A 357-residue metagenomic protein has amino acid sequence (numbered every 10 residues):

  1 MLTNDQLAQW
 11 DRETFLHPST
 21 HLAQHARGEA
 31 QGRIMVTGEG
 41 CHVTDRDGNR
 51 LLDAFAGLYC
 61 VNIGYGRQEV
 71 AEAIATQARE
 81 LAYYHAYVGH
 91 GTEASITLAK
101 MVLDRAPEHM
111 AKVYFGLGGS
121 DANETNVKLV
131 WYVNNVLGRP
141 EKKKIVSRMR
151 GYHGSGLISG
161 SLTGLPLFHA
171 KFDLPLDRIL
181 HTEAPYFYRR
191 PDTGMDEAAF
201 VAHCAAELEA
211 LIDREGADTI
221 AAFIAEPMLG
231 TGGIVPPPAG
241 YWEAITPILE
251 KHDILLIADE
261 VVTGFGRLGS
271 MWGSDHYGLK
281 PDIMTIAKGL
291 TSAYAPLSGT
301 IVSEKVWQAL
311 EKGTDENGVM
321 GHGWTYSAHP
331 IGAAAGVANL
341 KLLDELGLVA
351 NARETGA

Functional and structural regions predicted by a protein language model:
M1-A357: Conserved N-terminal phosphate-binding loop of PLP-dependent enzymes in the Aspartate aminotransferase
